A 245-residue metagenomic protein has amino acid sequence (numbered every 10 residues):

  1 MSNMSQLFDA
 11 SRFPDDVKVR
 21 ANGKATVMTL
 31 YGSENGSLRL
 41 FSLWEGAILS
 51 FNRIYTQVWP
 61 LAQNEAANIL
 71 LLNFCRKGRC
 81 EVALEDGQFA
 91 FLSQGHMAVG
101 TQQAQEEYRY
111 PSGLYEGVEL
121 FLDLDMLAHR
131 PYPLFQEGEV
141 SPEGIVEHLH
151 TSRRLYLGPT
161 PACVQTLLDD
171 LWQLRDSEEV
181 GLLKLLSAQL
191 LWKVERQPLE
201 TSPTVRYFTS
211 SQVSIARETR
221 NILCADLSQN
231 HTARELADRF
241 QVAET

Functional and structural regions predicted by a protein language model:
M1-A67: N-terminal low-complexity or simple alpha-helical regulatory segments that function as activation/interaction modules
L43, I54-W59, K77-R79, D123-L127 (+1 more regions): Generic structural motif
F51-R53, L71-N73, E116-D123: Short hydrophobic beta-strand segments that form the core of ligand-binding sensory/regulatory domains
A66-D86, L124: Glycine- and acidic-residue-biased ligand/ion/polar-headgroup-sensing regions
A83-Q212, A216, C224, A233 (+2 more regions): Alpha-helical bundle regulatory/interaction domains
Q229: Flexible coil/turn residues that form the inter-helical turn or adjacent wing/linker of helix-turn-helix
